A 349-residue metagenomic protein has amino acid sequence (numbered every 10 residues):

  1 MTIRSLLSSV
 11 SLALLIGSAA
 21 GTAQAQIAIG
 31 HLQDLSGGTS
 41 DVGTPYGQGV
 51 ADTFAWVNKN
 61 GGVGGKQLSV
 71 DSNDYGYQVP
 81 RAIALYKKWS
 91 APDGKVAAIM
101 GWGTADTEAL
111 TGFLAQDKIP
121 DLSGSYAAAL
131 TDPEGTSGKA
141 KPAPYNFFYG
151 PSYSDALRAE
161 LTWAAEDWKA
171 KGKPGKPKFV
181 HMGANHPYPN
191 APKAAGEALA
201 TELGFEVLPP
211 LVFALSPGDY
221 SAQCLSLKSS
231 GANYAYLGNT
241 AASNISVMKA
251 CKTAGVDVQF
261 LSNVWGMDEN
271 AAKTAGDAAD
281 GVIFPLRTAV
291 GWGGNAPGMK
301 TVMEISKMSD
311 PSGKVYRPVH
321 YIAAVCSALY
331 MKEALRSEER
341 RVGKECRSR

Functional and structural regions predicted by a protein language model:
T2-Q24: Gram-negative bacterial Sec-dependent N-terminal signal peptides
T22-H31, K59-Q67, A165-K178: Immediate post-signal peptide segment of exported/extracytoplasmic ligand-binding proteins
A28, D41-Q48, W56, N60-T136 (+3 more regions): Beta-alpha junction/loop-to-helix N-cap segments that form part of ligand/metal-binding clefts
G30-A51, N73-P80, G103, M182-A191 (+3 more regions): Extracytoplasmic "Venus flytrap"
P80-K87, A91, P142-G255, W292-K300: Extracellular/periplasmic Venus flytrap/periplasmic-binding protein
K95-L208, Q259-F284: Extracytoplasmic ligand/sensor domains, especially the bilobed periplasmic-binding protein
A128, G150-Y153, C251-V325: Extracellular/periplasmic periplasmic-binding protein-like sensory domains
M308-Y321, K332-R347: Segments of small-molecule ligand-sensing domains
